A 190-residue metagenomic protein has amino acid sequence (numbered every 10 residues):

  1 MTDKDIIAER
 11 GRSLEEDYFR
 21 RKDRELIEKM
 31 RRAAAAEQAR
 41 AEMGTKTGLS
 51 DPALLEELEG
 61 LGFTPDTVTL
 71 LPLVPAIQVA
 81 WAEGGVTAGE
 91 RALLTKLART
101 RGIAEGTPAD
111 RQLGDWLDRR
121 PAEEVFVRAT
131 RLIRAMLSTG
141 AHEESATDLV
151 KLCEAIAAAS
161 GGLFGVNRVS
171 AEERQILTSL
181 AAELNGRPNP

Functional and structural regions predicted by a protein language model:
T2-V79, G85-P190: Small-residue-enriched hydrophobic alpha-helices in membranes
